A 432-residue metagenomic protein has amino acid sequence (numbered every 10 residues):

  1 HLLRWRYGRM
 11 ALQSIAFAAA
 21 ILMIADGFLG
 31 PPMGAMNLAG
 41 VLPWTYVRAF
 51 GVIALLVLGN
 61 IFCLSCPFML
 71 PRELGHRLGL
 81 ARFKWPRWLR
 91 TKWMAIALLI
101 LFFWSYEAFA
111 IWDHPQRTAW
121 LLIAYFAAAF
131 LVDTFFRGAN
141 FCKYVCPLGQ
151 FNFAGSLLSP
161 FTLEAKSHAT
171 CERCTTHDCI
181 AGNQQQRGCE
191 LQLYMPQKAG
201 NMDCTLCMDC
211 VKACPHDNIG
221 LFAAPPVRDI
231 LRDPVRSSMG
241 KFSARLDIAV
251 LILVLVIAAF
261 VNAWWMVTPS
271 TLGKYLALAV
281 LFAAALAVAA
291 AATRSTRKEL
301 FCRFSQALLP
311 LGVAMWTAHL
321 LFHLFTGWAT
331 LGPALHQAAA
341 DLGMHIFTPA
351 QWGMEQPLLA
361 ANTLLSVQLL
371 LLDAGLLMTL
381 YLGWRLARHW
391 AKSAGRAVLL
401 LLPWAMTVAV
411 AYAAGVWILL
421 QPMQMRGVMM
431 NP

Functional and structural regions predicted by a protein language model:
H1-R173, R187, L193, V211-K212 (+2 more regions): Membrane-embedded alpha-helical bundles of multi-pass integral membrane proteins
F103, A181-G182: Low-complexity, flexible helical/coil segments
T175, G182-N183: Charged, glycine/proline-rich intrinsically disordered loops and linkers
L191, M195-A199: Active-site-adjacent structural elements in folded domains
N201-L206: Aromatic- and glycine-enriched pocket-lining scaffold segments that form the walls of small-molecule binding clefts
